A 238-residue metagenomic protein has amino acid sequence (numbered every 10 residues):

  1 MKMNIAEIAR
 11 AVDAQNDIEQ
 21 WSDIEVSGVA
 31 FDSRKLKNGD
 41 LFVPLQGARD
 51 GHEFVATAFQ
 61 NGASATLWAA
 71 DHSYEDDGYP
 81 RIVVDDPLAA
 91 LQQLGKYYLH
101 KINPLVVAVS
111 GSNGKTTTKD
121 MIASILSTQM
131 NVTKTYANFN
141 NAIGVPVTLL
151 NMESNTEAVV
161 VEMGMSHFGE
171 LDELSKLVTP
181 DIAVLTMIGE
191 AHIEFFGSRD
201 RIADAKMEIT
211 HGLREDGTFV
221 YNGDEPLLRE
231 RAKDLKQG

Functional and structural regions predicted by a protein language model:
M1-Q93: N-terminal leader/targeting and accessory segments in enzymes
R10, A90-G223, L227-Q237: Phosphate-binding loop of NTP-binding sites
